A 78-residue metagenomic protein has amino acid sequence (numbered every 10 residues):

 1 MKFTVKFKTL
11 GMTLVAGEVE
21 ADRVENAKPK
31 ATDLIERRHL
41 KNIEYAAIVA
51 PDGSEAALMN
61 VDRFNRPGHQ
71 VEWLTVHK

Functional and structural regions predicted by a protein language model:
M1-V15: Short aromatic-glycine-(Arg/Gly/Cys) micro-motifs in beta-strand/loop hairpins
K2-T4, E18-E20, V49: Ser/Thr- (and often Asn-) enriched beta-sheet segments in non-cytosolic proteins
F3-V5, L34, E55: Residue-level detection of beta-strand scaffold positions
T4-K6, N26, V76: Generic N-terminal leader/processing signal
M12-E25: A short, exposed loop/beta-hairpin motif centered on an aromatic-Gly-Thr core
L14, R37-K78: Short, mixed-charge low-complexity intrinsically disordered segments
D22-E44: A short, charged, amphipathic alpha-helix used as a generic interaction element across diverse proteins
